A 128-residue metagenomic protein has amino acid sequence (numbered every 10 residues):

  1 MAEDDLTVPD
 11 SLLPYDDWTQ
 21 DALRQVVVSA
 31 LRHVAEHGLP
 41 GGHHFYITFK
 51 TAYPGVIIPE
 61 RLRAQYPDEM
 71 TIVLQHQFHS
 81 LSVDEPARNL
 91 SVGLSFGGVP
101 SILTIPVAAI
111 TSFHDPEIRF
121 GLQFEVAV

Functional and structural regions predicted by a protein language model:
M1-D10, D21, V26: N-terminal, Lys/Arg- and Ser/Thr-rich interaction peptides
D17-T104, T111: N-terminal recruitment modules of adaptor/scaffold proteins
A108, F113-P116: Activation segment
P116-A127: Short acidic, Gly/Pro-enriched loop/turn segments at secondary-structure junctions
